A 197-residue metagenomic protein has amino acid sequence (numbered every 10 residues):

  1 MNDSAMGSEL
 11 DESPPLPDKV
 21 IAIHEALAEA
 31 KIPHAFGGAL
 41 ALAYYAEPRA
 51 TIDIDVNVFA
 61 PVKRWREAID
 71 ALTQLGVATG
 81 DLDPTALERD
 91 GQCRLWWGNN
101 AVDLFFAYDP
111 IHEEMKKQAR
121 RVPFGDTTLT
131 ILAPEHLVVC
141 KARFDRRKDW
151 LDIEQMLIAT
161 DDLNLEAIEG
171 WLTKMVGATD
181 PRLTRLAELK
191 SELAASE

Functional and structural regions predicted by a protein language model:
M1-E197: Compositionally biased terminal segments of proteins
